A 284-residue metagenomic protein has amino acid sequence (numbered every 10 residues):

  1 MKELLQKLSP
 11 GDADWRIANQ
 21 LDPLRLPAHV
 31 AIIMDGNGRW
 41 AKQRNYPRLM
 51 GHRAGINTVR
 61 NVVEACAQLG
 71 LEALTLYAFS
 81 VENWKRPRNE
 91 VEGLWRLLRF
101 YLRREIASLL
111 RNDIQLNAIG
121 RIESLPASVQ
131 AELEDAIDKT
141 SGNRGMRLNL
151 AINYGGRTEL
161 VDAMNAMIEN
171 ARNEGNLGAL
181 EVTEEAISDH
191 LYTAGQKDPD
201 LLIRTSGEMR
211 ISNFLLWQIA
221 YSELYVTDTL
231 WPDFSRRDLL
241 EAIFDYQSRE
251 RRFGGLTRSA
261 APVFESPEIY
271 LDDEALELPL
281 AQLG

Functional and structural regions predicted by a protein language model:
M1-G284: Flexible, compositionally biased loop and terminal segments
